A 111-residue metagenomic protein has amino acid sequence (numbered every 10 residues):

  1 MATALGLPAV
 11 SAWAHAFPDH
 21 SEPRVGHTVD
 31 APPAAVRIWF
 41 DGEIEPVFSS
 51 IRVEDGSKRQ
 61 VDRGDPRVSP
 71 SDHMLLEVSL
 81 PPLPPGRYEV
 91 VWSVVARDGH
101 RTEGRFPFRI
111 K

Functional and structural regions predicted by a protein language model:
A9-S11: N-terminal signal peptide c-region/cleavage motif recognized by signal peptidases
W13-P32: N-terminal edge beta-strand
V29-A31, S69-S71, L83-P85: Surface-exposed coil/turn segments at beta-strand junctions on protein surfaces, enriched
A31, A35-W39, G99-K111: Extended, polar beta-sheet/loop recognition surfaces of beta-rich domains that mediate binding to diverse ligands
R37, G42-G64: Short, surface-exposed alpha-helix to beta-strand junction/turn motifs within ectodomains of secreted and cell-envelope
S71-E77: Aromatic sugar-binding surface patches on proteins that engage polysaccharides or sugar-phosphate polymers
S79, P84-S93: A glycine-anchored, Pro-Gly-centered beta-turn/N-cap motif
